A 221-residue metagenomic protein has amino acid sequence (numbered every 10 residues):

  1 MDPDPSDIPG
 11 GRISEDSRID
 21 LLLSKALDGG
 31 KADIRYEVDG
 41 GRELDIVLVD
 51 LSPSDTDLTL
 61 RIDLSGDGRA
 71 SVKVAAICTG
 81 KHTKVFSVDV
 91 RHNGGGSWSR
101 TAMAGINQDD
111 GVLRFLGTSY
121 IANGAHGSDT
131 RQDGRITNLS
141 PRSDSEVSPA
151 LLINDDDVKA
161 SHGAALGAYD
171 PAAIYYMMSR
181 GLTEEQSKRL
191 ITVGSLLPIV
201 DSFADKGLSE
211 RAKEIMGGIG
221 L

Functional and structural regions predicted by a protein language model:
D2-Y175, S179-L182, F203, S209-L221: Conserved beta-strand/loop scaffold segments within soluble protein domains that form the structured core and edges
T192-D205: Short arginine-rich
